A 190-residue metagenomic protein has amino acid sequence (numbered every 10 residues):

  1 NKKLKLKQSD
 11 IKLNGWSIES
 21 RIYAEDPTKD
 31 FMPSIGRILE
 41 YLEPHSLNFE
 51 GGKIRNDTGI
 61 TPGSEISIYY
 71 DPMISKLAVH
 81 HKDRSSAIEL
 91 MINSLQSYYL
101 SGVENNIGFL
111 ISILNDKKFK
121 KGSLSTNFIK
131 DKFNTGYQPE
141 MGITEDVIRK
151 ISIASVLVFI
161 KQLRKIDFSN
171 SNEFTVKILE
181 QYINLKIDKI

Functional and structural regions predicted by a protein language model:
N1-K189: Catalytic cores of soluble metabolic enzymes centered on carboxylation/carboxyl-transfer
